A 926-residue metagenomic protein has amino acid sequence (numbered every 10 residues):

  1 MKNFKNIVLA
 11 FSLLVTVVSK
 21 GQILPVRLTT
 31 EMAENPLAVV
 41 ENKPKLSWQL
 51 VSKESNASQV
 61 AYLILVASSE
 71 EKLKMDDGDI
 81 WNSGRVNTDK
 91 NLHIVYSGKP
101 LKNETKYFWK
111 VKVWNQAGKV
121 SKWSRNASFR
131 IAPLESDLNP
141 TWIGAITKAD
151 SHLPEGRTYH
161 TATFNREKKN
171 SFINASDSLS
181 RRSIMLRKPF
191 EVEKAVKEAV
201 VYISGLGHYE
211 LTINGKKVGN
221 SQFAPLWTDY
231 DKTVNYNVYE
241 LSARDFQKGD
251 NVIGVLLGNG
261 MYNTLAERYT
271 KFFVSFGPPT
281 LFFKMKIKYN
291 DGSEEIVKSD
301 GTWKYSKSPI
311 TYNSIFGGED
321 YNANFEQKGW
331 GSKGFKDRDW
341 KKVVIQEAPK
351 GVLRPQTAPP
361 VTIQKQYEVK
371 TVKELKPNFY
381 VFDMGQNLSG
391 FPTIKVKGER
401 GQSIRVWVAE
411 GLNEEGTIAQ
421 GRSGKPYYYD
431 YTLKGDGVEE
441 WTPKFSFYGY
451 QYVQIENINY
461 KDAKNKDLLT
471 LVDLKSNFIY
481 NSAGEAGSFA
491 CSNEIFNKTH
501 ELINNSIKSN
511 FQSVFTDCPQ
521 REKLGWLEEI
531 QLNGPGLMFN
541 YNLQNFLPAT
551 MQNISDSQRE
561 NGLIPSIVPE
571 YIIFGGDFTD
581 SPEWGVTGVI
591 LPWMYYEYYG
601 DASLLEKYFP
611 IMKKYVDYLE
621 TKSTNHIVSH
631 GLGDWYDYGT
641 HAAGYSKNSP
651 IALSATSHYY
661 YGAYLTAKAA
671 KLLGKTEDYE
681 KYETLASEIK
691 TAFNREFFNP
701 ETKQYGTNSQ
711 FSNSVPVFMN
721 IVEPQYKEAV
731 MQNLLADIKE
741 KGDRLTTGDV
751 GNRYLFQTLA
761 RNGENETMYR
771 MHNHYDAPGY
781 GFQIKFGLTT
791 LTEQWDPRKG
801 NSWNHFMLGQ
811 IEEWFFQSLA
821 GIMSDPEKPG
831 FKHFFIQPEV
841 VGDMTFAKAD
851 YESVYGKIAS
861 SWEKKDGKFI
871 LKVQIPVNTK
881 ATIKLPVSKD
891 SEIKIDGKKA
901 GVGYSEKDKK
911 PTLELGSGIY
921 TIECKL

Functional and structural regions predicted by a protein language model:
M1-P25: Bacterial Sec-dependent N-terminal signal peptides
I23-K106, K110-R521, E528-E529, N545-F546 (+3 more regions): Extracellular/oxidizing-compartment recognition motifs
N174-R181, V218, L226-Y230, L241-A243 (+18 more regions): Alpha-helix capping and helix-loop boundary segments enriched in small/acidic/polar residues
A199-I203, I213, F391-E410, V453-I458 (+5 more regions): Alpha-helical support elements that line or immediately flank enzyme active sites and cofactor-binding pockets
H208, D300-K307, Y460-L502, K508 (+6 more regions): Active-site acid/base region of carbohydrate-active enzymes
I253, Y321-N322, E522, N540 (+6 more regions): C-terminal capping/lid segments that line or modulate ligand- or cofactor-binding pockets
F273, G277-K286, V297-W330, G334 (+2 more regions): Non-catalytic C-terminal accessory modules of carbohydrate-active enzymes
